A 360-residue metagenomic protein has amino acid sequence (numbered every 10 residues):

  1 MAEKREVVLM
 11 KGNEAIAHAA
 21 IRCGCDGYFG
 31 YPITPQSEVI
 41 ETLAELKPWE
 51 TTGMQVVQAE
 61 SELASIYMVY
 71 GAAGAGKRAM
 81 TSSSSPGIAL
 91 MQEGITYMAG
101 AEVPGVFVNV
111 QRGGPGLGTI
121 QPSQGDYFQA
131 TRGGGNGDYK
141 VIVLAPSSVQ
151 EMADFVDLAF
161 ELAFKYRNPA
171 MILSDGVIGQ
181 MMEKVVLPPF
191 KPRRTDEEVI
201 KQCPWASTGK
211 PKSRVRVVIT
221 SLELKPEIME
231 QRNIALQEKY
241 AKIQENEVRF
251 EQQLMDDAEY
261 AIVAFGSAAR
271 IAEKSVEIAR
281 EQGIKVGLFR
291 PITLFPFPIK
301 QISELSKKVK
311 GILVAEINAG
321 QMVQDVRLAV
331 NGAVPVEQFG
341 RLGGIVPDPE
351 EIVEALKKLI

Functional and structural regions predicted by a protein language model:
V8-E45: N-terminal glycine-rich anion-binding loops that anchor highly charged ligand groups
K11-A15, Q237-Y260, E273: Glycine-/acidic-rich phosphate or pyrophosphate-binding loops and their flanking alpha/beta elements
E38-R132, I142-F164: Thiamine diphosphate
V141-E197, E351-L359: Structural signature of the thiamine diphosphate
R167-Q252: Conformationally flexible catalytic loops at phosphate/diphosphate-handling active centers
A272-L305: Generic long, charged, amphipathic alpha-helical segments
E316-I360: Peripheral docking tails and interdomain loops at the edges of cofactor- or intermediate-handling domains
